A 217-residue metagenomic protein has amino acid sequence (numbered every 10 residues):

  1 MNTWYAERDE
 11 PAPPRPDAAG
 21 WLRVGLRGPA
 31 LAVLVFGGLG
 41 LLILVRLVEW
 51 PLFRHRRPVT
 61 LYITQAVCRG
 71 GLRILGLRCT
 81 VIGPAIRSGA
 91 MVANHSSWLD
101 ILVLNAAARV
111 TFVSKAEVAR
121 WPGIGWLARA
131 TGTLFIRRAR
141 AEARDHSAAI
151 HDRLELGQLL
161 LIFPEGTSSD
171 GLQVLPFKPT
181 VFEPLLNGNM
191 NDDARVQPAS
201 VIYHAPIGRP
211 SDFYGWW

Functional and structural regions predicted by a protein language model:
M1-R15, G71-I82, R138, P176-N187: Soluble, non-transmembrane catalytic domains of enzymes that act on hydrophobic metabolites at membranes
D9-T80, W126-A130: A transmembrane-helix-recognition feature enriched in membrane-embedded lipid enzymes and envelope glyco-/phospholipid
L42-T60, L72-I74, G89-R140, N191-A194: Catalytic core of membrane glycerolipid acyltransferases/transacylases, capturing the structured, soluble-facing
S88-A90, L159-F163, R195: Residue-level preference for the first positions of well-ordered beta-strands
H95-S97, G166-S169, Y203: Short glycine-rich anion-binding loops that position phosphate/pyrophosphate groups of nucleotides and phosphorylated
G123-W126, A139, G171-W217: A cross-family acyltransferase "interaction/gating" segment
T133-L159: A membrane-cytosol interface segment of integral membrane proteins
I150-L154, Q158-L160, G166-F177: Soluble extracytoplasmic domains of inner/organellar membrane proteins
